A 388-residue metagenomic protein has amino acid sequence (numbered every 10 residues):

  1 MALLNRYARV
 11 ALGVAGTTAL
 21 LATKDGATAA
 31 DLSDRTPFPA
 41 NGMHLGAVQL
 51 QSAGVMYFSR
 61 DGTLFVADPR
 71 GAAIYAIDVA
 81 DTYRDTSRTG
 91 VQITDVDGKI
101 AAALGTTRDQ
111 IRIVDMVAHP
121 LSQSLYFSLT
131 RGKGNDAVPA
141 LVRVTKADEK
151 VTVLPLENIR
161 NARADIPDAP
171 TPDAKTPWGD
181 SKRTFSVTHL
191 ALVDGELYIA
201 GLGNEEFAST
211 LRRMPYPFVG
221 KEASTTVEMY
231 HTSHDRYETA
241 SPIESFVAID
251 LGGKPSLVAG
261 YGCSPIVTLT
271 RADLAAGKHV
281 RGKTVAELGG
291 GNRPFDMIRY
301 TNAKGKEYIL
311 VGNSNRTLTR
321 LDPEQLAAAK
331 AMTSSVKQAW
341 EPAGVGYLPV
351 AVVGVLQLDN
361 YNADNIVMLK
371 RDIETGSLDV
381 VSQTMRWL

Functional and structural regions predicted by a protein language model:
M1-L12: Bacterial N-terminal signal peptides that target proteins for export
A11-A22: Bacterial N-terminal signal peptides
A22-D31: Signal peptide processing junction and immediate N-terminal pro/mature segment of secreted/exported proteins
A30-L388: Sequence/structural signature of beta-propeller domains
